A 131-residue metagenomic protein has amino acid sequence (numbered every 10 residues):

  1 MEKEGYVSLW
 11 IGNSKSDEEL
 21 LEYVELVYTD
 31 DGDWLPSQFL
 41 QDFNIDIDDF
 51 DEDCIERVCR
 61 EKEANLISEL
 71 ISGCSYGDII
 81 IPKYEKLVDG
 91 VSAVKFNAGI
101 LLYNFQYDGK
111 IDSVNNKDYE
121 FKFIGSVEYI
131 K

Functional and structural regions predicted by a protein language model:
M1-T29: Short, extreme N-terminal segment that most often corresponds to the first beta-strand
G32-K131: Low-complexity intrinsically disordered segments
